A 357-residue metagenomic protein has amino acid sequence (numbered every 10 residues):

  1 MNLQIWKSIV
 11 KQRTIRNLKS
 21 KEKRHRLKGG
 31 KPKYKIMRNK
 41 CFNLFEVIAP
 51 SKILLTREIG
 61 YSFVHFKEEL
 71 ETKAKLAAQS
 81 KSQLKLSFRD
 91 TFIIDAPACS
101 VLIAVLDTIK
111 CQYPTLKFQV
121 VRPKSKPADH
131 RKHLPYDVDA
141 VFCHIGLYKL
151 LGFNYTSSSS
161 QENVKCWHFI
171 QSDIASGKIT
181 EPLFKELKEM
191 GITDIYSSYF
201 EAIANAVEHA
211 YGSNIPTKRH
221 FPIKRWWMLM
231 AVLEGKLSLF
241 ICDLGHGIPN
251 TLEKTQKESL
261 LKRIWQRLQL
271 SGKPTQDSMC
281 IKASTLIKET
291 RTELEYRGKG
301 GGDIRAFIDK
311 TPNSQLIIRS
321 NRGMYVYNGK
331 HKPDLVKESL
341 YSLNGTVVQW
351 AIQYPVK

Functional and structural regions predicted by a protein language model:
N2-E71, K75, N250-K357: Flexible, glycine-/charge-rich segments associated with ATP-binding catalytic modules
P50-L151: Amphipathic alpha-helical interaction surfaces in cytosolic regulatory modules
I93, P97, T180-F200: Conserved short strand/loop->alpha-helix "switch" segment adjacent to the catalytic nucleotide/phosphoryl-transfer site
A140-L183: Internal, well-ordered alpha/beta segment that forms a basic, Gly-enriched binding/recognition surface
M190-V232, R305: Conserved ATP-binding N-box helix of the HATPase_c
F221-L239, E258-L268: Short beta-strand-loop-beta element adjacent to the nucleotide/active-site pocket used for signaling
D243: Acidic ATP/Mg2+-coordinating residue in the GHKL
H246: Glycine-rich G1-box
